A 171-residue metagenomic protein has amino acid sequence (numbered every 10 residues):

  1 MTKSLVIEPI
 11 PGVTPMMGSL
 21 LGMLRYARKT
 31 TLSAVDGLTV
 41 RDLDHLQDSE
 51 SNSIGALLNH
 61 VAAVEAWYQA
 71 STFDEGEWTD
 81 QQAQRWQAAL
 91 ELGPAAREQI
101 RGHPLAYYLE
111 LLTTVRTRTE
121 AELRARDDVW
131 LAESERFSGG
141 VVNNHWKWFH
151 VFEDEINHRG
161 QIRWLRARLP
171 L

Functional and structural regions predicted by a protein language model:
T2-P11, M17, L21-V35, R41-E91 (+1 more regions): Short, contiguous alpha-helical
P9-V13, R97-I100: Basic, Lys/Arg-rich DNA-contacting stretches centered on the C-terminal catalytic core of tyrosine recombinase systems
P15-M17, P104-L105: A short, structure-level motif marking secondary-structure boundaries and short turns
V35-D36, R124: Generic alpha-helical hydrophobic packing signal
L90-A132, K147-V151: Acidic/histidine-rich alpha-helical segments that form the ligand environment of transition-metal centers
